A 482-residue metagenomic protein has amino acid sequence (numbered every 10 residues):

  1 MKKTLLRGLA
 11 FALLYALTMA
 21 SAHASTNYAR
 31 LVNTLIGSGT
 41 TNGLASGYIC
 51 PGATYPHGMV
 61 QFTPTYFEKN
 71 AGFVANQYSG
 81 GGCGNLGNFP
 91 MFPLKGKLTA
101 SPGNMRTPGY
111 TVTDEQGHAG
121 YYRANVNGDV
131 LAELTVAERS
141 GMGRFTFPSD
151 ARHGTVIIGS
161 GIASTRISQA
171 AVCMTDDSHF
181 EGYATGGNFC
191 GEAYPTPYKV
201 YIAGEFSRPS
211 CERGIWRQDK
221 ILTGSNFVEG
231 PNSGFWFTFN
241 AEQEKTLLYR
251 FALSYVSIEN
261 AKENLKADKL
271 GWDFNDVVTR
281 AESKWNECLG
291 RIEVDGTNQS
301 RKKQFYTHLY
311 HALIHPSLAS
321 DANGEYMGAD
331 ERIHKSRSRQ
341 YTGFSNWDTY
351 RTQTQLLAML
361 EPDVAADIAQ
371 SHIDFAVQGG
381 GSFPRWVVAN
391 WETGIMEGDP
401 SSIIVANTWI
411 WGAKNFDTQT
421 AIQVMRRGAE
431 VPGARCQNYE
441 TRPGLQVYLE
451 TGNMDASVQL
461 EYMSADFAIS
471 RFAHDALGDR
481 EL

Functional and structural regions predicted by a protein language model:
M1, Y15-A16, H23: Low-complexity intrinsically disordered segments
M1-R7: Positively charged n-region of N-terminal signal peptides that target proteins for export
L6, M19, H23-A24: Enriched but not universal
R7-G8, V74: Composition-driven detection of intrinsically disordered, low-complexity segments
G8-T18: Bacterial N-terminal signal peptides
A24-T354, A358-I403, N407-L460, S464-A468 (+1 more regions): Accessory carbohydrate-recognition regions in carbohydrate-active enzymes
